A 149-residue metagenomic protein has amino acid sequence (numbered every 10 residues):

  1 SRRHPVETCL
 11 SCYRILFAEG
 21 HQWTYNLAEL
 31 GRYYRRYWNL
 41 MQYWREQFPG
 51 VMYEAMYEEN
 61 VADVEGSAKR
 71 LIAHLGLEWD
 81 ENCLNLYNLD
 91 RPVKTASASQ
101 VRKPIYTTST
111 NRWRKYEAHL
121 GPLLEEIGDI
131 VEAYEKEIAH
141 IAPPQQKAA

Functional and structural regions predicted by a protein language model:
S1-G121, I127-G128: PAPS-dependent sulfotransferase catalytic domain
W23, E137-I138: Flexible, Gly/Pro-enriched loop and linker segments at secondary-structure and domain junctions
P143-A149: Non-catalytic N-terminal targeting/anchoring module and adjacent flexible stem/linker that precedes the structured
